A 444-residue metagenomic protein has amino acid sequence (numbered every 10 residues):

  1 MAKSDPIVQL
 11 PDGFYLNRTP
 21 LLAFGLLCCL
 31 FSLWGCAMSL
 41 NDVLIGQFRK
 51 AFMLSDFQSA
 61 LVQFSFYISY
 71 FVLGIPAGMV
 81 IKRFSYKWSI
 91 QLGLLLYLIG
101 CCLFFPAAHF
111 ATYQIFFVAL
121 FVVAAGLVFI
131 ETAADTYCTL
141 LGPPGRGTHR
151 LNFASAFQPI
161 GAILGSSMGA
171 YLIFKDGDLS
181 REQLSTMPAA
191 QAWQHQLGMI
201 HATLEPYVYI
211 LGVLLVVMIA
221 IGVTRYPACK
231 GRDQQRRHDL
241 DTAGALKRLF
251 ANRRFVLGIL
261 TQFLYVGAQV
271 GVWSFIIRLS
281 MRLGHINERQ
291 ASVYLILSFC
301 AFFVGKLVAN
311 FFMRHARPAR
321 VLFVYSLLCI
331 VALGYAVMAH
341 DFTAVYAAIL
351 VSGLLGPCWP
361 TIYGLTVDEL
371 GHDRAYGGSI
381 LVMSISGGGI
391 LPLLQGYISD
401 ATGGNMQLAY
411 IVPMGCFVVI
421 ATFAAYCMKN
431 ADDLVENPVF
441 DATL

Functional and structural regions predicted by a protein language model:
M1-L30, W34, K50, K247: Cytosolic juxtamembrane N-terminal segment immediately preceding the first transmembrane helix of multi-pass
L22-F52, A134-D135, V272-S280: Extracytoplasmic
N41-I45, G165-F174, K247-I296: Extracytoplasmic gate region of multi-pass secondary transporters
L61-I81, I296-V308: Central cavity-lining transmembrane alpha-helices of secondary-active solute carriers, predominantly the Major
L95-F110, L327-H340: C-terminal ends and interior cores of transmembrane alpha-helices in multi-pass membrane transporters/permeases
T112-A133, T343-C358: Hydrophobic core of transmembrane alpha-helices in multi-pass small-molecule transporters, especially MFS/SLC-type
F129-P143, G356-G371: Intracellular juxtamembrane helix-capping segments at the cytosolic ends of symmetry-related transmembrane helices
R146-S180, S379-P392: Glycine-rich segments within core transmembrane alpha-helices of 12-TM secondary carriers
